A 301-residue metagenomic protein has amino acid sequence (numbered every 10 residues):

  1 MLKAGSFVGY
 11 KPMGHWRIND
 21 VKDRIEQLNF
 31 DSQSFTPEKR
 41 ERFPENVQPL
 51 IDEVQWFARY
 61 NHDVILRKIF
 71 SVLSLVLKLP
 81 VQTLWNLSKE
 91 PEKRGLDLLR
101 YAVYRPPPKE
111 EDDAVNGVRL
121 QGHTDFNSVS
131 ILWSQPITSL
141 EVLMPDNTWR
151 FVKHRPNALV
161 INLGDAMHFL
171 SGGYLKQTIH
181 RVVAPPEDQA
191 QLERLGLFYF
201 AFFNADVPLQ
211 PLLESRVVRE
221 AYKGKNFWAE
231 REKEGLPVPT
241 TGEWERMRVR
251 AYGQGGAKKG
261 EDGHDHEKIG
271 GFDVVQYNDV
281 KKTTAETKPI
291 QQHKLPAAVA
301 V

Functional and structural regions predicted by a protein language model:
M1-W16, Q55, D63-L66, F70-V301: C-terminal flanking tails of non-heme Fe-dependent oxygenases
M1-Y60: Non-heme Fe(II)-dependent double-stranded beta-helix
